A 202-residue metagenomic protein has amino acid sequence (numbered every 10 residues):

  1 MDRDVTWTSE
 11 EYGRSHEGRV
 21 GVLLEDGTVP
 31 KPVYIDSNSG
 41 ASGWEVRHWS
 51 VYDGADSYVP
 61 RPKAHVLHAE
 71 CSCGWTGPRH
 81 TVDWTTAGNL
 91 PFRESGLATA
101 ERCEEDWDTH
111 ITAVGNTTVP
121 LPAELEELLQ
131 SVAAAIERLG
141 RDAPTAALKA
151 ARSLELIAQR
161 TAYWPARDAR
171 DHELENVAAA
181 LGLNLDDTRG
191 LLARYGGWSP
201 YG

Functional and structural regions predicted by a protein language model:
M1-T118: DNA-contacting interfaces and partner/effector-binding or oligomerization modules in DNA-centric proteins
T112-R141: Charged, amphipathic alpha-helical linkers/stalks
E137-W164: Short, Lys/Arg-enriched anionic-surface-contact patches
P165-E173: Short basic helix-loop element that most often maps to the first helix and adjoining turn of HTH DNA-binding modules
E173-A180: Short alpha-helical "recognition helix" segments of helix-turn-helix
D186-A193: Key DNA-contacting residues within the recognition helix of helix-turn-helix
W198-G202: Short Lys/Arg-enriched helix C-cap and helix-to-coil transition segments that create basic nucleic-acid-contact patches
